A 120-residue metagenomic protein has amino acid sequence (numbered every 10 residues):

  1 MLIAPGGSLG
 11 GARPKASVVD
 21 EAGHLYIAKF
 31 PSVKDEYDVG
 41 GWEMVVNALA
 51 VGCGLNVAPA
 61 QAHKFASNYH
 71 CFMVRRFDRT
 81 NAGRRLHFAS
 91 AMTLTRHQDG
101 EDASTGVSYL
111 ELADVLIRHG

Functional and structural regions predicted by a protein language model:
M1-S104: Conserved ATP-binding subdomain of kinase catalytic cores across diverse folds
H97-G120: Helix-hairpin-helix/helix-loop-helix acidic hairpins
